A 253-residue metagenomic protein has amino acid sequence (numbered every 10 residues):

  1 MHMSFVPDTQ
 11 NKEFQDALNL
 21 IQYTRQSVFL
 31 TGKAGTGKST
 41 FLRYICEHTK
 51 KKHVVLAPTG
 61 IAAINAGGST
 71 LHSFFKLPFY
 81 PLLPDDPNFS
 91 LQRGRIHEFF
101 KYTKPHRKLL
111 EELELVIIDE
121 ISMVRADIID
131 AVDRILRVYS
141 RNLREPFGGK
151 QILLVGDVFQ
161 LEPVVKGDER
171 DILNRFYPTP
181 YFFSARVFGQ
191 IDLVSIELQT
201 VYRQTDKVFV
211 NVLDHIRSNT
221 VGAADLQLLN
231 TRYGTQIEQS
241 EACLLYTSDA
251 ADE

Functional and structural regions predicted by a protein language model:
M1-D249: Conserved ATP-binding/catalytic motifs of P-loop helicase motor domains
E253: Extended, polar beta-sheet/loop recognition surfaces of beta-rich domains that mediate binding to diverse ligands
